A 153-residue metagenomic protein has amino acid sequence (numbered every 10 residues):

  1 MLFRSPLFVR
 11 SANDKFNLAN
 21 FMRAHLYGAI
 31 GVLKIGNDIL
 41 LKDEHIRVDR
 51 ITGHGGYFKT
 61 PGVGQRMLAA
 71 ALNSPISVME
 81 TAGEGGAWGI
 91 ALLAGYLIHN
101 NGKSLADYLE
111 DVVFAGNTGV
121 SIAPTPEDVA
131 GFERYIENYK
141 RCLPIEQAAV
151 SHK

Functional and structural regions predicted by a protein language model:
M1-K153: Glycine/Thr-rich phosphate-binding loops that ligate phosphate moieties of nucleotide and other phosphorylated ligands
